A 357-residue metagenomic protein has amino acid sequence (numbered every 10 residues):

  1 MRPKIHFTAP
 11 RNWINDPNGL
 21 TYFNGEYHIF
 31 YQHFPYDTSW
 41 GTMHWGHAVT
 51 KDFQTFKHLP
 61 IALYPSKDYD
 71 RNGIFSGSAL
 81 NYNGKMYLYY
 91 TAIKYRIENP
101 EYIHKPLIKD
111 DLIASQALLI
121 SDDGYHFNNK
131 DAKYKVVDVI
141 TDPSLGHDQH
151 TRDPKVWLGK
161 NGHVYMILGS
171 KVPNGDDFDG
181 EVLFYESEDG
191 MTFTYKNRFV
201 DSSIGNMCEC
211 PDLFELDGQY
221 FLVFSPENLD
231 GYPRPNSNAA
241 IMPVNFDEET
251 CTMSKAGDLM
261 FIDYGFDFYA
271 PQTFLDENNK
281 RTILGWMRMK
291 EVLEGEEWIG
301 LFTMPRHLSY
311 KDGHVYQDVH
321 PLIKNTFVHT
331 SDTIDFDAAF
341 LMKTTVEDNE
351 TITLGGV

Functional and structural regions predicted by a protein language model:
M1-N18, D37-W40, Q54-N81, Y125-L158 (+4 more regions): Surface loop/turn signatures of beta-propeller and other carbohydrate-active proteins
D16-Y36, L59-P60, S76-I108, Q116-L119 (+6 more regions): Hydrophobic core segments of beta-strands in well-ordered, beta-rich domains
P17, T42-W45, I74-S76, I113-Q116 (+7 more regions): Extracellular structured ligand-interaction cores
Y22, D52-F53: A short, Lys/Arg-enriched amphipathic alpha-helix followed by its capping loop at the start of a domain
W40-T42, Y69-D70, E98-E101, T141 (+5 more regions): A short, polar/proline- and glycine-enriched secondary-structure boundary/capping micro-motif
H44-D52, K105-G124, G180-G190, P235-E249 (+1 more regions): Beta-propeller blade signature
G124-Y125, G162, N279, G313: Detector for glycine-centered tight turns/loop "hinges" at secondary-structure junctions
P243-V357: Beta-rich accessory regions
